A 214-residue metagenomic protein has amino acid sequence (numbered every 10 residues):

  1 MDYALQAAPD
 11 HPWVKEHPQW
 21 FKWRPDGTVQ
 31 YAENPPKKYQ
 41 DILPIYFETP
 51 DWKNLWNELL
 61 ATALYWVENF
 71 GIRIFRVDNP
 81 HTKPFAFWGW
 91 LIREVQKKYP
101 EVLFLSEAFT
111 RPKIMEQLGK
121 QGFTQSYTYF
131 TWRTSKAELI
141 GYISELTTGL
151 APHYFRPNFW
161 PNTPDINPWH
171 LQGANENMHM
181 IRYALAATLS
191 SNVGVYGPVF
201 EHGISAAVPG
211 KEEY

Functional and structural regions predicted by a protein language model:
Q6-Y214: Alpha-amylase-like alpha-glycosidases and glucanotransferases acting on alpha-linked glucans and related
